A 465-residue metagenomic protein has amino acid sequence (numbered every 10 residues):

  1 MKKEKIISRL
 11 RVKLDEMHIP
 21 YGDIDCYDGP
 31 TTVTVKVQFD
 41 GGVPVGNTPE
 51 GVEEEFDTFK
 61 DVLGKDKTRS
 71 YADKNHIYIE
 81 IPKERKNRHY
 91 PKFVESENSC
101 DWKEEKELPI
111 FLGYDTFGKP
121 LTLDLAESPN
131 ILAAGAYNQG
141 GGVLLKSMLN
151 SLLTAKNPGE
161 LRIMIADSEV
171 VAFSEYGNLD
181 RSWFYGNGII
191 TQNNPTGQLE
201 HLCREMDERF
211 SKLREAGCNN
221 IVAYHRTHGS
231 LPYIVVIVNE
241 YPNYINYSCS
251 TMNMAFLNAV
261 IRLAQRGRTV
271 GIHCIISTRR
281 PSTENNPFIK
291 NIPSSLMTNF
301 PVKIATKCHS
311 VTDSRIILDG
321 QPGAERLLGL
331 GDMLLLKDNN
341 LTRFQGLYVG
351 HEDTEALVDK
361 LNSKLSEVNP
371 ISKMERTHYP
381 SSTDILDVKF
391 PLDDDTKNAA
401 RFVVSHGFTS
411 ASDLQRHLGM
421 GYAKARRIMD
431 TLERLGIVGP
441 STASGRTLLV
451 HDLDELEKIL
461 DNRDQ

Functional and structural regions predicted by a protein language model:
M1-K2, P380-D384, N462-Q465: Short, Lys/Arg-enriched, disordered terminal segments
M1-K2, R9-D23, D28-G41, G46-N47 (+15 more regions): P-loop NTPase catalytic phosphate-binding loop
K5, G197, P391-D394: A generic alpha-helix signature
I221-V222, S372-K373, A443-L449: Conserved C-terminal helix/linker of AAA+ ATPases
T227: Winged-helix/helix-turn-helix nucleic-acid-interaction surface
G350-T383: Long, low-complexity, charged/polar intrinsically disordered regions in eukaryotic proteins
S382-T396: Short alpha-helical segments that sit at the start of domains
D393, A443-Q465: Short, cationic-aromatic polyanion-contact patches
